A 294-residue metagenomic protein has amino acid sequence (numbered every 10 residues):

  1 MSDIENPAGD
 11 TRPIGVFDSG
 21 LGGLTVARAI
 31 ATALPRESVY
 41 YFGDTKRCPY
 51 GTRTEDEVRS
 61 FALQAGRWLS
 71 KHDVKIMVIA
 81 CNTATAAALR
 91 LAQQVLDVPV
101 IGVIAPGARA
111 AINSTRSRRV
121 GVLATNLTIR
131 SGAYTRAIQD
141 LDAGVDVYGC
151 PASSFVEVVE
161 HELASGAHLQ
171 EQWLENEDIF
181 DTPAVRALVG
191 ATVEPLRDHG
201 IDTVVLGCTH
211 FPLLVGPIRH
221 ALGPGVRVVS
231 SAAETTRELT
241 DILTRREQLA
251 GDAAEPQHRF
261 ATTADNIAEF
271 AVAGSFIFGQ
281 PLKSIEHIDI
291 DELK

Functional and structural regions predicted by a protein language model:
M1-K294: Non-catalytic structural scaffold of enzyme domains
